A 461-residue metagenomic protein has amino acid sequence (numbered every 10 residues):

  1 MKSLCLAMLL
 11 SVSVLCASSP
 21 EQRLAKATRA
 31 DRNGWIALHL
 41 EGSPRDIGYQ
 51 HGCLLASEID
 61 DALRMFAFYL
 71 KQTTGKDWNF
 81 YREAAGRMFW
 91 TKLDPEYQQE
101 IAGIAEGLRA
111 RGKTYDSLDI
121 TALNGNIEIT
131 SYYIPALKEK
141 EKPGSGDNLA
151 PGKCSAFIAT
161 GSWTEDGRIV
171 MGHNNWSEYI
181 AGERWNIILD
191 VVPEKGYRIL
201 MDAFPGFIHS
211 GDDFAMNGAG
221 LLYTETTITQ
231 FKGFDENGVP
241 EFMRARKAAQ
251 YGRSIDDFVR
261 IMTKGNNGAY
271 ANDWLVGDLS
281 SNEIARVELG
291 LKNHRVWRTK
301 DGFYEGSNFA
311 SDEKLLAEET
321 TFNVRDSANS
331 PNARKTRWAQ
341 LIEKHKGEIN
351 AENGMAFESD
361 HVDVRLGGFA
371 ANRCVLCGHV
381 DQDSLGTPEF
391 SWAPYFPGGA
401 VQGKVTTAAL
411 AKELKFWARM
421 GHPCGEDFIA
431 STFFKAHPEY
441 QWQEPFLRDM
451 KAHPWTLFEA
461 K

Functional and structural regions predicted by a protein language model:
C5-S13: Bacterial N-terminal signal peptides
A17-D256, T263-A269, L275-K300, S327-K461: N-terminal mature-domain region immediately after signal-peptide cleavage in secreted/organellar precursors
Y304-N329: Active-site-adjacent segment of 2-oxoglutarate/Fe(II) JmjC oxygenases
